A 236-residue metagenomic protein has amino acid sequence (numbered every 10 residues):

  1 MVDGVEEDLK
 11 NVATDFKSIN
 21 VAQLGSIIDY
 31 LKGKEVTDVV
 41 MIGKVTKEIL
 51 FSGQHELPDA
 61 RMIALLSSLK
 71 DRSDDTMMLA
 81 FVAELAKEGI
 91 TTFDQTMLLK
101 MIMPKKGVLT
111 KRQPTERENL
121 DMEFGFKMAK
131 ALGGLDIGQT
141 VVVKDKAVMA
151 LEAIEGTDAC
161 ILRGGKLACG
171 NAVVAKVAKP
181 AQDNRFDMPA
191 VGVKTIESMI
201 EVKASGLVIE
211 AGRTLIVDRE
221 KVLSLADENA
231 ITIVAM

Functional and structural regions predicted by a protein language model:
M1, M41-G43, V143-K144, K176: Short beta-strand segments
V2-K34, G53-L66, D158-M236: Feature captures the catalytic cores and cofactor-binding loops of soluble hydro-lyases/lyases that act on carboxylate
D3-D8, A83-F93, M97-L109, I231-V234: Catalytic domains of riboflavin
V5-E7, K47-I49, L99, M149 (+1 more regions): Short, active-site-adjacent cap segments at secondary-structure transitions
V21, D71-D75, T91-I196: Conserved mixed alpha/beta catalytic, RNA-binding, or beta-rich assembly cores of soluble enzyme, regulatory
L24-L98: N-terminal glycine-rich phosphate/adenylate-binding segment common to multiple enzyme folds
K44-T46, A147, K179-P180, R213: Active-site-proximal loop/turn and secondary-structure-junction residues that shape catalytic pockets, frequently
